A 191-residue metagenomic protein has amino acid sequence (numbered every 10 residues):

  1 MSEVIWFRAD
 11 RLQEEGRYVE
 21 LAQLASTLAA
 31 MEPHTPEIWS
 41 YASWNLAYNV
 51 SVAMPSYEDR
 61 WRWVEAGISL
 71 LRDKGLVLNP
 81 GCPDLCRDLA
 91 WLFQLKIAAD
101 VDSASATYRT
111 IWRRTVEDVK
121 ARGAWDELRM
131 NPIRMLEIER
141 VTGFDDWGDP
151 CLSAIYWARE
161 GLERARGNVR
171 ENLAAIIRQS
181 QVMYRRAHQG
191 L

Functional and structural regions predicted by a protein language model:
M1-G81, R87-L191: Short coil/linker segments at helix-helix boundaries
